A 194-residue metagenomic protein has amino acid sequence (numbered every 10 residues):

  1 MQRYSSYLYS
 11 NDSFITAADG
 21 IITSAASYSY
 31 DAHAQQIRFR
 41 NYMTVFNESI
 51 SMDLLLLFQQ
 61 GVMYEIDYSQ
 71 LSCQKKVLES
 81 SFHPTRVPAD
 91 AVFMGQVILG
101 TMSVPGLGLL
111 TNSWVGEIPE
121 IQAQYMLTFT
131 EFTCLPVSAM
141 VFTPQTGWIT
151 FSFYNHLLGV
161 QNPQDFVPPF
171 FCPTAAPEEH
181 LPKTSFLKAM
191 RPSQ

Functional and structural regions predicted by a protein language model:
M1-Q36, N47, L71-S72, T101-P105 (+1 more regions): N-terminal leader/targeting segments and the immediate start of mature chains
Y9-T16, R38-T44, T111-P119, V137-F142: Short beta-strand segments that buttress and anchor functional surface loops
S24-V92, V141-T150: An acidic-aromatic
S29-D31, T128-F132: Short beta-strand micro-motifs enriched in acidic
M63, M126-T128: Short, hydrophobic/aromatic-rich beta-strand segments within well-structured domains
D90-L99, V104-L110, E120-Q124, E131-Q194: Non-transmembrane domains of secretory- and envelope-associated proteins
